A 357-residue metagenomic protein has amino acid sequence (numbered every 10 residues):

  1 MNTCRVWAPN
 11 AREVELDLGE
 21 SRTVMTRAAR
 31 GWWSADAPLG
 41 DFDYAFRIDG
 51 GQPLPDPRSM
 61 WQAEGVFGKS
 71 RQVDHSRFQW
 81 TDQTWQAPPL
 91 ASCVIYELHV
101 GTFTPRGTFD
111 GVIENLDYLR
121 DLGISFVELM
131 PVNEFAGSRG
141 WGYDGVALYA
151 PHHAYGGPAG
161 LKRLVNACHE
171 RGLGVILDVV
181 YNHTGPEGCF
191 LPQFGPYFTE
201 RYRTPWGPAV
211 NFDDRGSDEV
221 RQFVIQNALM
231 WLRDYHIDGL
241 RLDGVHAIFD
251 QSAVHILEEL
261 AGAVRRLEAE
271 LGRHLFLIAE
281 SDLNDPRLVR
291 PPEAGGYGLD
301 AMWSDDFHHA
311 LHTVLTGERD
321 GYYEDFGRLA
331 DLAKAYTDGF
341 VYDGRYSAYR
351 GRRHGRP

Functional and structural regions predicted by a protein language model:
M1-T3, V24-E97, T102-G107, Y118: The feature marks proteins involved in alpha-glucan
W7-V14, L39-D41: Short proline/glycine-enriched turn/loop motifs at strand-loop junctions of beta-rich domains
L16-L18: Conserved aromatic beta-strand anchor motif in extracellular beta-sandwich/beta-rich domains
S21: Solvent-exposed beta-hairpin/edge-strand motifs
I48-Q83, R171, C189-P205, E318 (+3 more regions): Core domains of carbohydrate- and sulfate-ester-processing enzymes
Q83-L90, H99-G239, G244-E270, L288: Substrate-binding/active-site clefts of carbohydrate-active enzymes
Y96, L177, A279-E280: Short glycine/serine/threonine-enriched helix-capping/active-site loop that flanks the nucleotide-sugar donor pocket
L257, A261-P357: Conserved alpha/beta catalytic core and glycan-binding cleft of carbohydrate-active enzymes
